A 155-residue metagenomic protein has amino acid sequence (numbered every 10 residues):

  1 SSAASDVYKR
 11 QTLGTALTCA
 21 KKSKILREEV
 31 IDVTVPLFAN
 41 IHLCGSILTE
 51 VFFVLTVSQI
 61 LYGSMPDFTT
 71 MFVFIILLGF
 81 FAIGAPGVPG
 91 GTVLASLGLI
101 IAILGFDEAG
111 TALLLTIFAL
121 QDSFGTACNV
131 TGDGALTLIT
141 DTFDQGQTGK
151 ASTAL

Functional and structural regions predicted by a protein language model:
S1-Y8: Short, small-residue-biased leader/transition segments that mark boundaries at the very start of proteins
S2, E29-L43: Membrane-water interface at loop-to-transmembrane-helix junctions
R10, L43-L55: Hydrophobic alpha-helical transmembrane segments in multi-pass membrane proteins
T12, I25-V33, T49, A112-A119: Juxtamembrane loop-helix boundary motifs flanking transmembrane segments in multi-pass membrane proteins
A16-L26, N40, T137-F143: Helix-loop junctions at the membrane interface of multi-pass solute transporters
T18-L26, V30-D32, L55-S64: Membrane-interface interhelical connector segments
F52-L155: Transmembrane alpha-helical segments and their short flanking loops that form helix-hairpins/helix-helix interfaces
